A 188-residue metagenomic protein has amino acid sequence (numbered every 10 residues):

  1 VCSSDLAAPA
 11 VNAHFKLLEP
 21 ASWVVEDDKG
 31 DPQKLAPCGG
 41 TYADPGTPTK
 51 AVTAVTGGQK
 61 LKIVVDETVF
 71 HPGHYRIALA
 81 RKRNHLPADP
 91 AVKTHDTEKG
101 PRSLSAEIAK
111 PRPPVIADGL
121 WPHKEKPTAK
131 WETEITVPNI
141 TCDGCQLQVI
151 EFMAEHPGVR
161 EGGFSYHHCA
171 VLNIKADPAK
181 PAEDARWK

Functional and structural regions predicted by a protein language model:
V1-S3: Short, small-residue-biased leader/transition segments that mark boundaries at the very start of proteins
D5-V11: C-terminal segment of classical bacterial N-terminal signal peptides
A13-K188: Structured recognition/catalytic domains enriched at protein termini, typified by the LPMO catalytic fold at the mature
